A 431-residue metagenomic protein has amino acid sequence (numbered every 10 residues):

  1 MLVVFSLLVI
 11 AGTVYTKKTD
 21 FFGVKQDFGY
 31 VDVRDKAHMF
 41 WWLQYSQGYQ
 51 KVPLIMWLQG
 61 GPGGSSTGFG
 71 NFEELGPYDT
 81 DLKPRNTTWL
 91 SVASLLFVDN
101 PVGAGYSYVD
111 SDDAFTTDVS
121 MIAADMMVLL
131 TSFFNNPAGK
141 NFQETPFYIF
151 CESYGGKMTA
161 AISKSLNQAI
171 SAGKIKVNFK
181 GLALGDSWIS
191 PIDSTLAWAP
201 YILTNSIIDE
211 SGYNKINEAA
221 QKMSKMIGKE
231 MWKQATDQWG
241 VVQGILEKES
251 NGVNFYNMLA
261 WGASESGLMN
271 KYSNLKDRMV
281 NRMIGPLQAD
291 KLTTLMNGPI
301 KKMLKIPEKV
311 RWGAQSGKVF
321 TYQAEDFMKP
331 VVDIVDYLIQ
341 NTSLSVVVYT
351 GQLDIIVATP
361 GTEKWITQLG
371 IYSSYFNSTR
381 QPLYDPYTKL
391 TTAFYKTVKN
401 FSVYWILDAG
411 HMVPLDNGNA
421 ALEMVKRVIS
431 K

Functional and structural regions predicted by a protein language model:
M1-K431: Terminal and linker regions of secretory-pathway proteins
